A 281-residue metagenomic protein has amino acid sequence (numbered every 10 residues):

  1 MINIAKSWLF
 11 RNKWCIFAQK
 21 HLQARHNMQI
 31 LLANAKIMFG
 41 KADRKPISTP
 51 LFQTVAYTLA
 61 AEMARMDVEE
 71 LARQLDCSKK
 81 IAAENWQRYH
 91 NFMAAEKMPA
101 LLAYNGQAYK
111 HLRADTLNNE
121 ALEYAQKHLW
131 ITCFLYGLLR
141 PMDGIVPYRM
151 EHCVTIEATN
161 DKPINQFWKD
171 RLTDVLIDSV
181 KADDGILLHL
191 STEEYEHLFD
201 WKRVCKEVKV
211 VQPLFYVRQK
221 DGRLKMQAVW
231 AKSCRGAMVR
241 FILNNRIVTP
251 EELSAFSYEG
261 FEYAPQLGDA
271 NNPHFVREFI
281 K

Functional and structural regions predicted by a protein language model:
M1-W8, K79, E123, D161: Intrinsically disordered, low-complexity regions enriched in Ser/Pro/Gly/Gln/His and often acidic
N3, L9-N12, I16-Q19, Q23: Short, positively charged and aromatic/hydrophobic N-terminal segments
I4, F10-R11, A82, N105 (+2 more regions): Acidic, low-complexity intrinsically disordered regions
L31-N119: Active-site helix-to-loop segments that bind/position phosphate- or nucleotide-bearing substrates and donors across
A114-A270, H274-K281: Internal, well-folded beta-alpha domain core
